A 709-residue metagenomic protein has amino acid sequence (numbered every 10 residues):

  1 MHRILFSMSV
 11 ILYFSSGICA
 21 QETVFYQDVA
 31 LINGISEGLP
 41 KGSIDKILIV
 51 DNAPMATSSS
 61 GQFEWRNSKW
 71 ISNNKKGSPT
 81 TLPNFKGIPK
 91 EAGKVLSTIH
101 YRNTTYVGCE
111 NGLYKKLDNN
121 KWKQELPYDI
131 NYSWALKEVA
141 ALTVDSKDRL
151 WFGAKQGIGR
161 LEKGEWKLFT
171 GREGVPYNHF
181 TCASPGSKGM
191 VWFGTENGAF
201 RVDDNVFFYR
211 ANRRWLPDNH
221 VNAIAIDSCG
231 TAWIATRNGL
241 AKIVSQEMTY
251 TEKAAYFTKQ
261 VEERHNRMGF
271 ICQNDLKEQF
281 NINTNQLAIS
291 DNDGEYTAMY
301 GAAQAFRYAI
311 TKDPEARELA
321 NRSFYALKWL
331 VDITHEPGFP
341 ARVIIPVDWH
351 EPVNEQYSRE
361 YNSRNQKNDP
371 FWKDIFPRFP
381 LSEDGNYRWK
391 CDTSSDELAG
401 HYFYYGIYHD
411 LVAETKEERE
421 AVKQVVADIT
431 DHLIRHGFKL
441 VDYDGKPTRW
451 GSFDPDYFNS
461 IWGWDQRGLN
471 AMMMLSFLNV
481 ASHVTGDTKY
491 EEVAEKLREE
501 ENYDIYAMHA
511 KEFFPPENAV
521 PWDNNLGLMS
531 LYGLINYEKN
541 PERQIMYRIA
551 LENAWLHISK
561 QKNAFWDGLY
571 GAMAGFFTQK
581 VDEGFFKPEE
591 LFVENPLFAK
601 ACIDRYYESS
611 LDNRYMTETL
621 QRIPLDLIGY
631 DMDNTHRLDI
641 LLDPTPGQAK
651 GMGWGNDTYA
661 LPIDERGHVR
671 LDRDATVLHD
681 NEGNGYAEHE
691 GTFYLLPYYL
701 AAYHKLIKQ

Functional and structural regions predicted by a protein language model:
Q21-P54, S59-W70: An edge-strand/N-cap motif at the start of beta-rich repeat modules
L31-V50, N74-Y101, L126-K147, T170-K188 (+1 more regions): Short coil-to-beta transitions that initiate beta-strands within beta-rich domains
A53-A56, T104-V107, R149-F152, M190-F193 (+1 more regions): Conserved beta-propeller blade signature
A154, T195, T236, N292-Y308 (+9 more regions): Well-ordered alpha-helical segments within folded domains of soluble proteins
N222-M248: Blade-level signature of beta-propeller repeat domains, shared across WD40, Kelch, NHL, RCC1 and BNR/Asp-box propellers
N238, I243-R264, G527-Q709: Terminal, non-catalytic domain-edge segments
E252-Q279, A320-H335, Q424-D442, K489-A510 (+3 more regions): Long, well-ordered core segments of solenoidal/helical folds
N274-L276, F280, E318-Q466: Extended ligand-binding groove/face enriched in aromatic
